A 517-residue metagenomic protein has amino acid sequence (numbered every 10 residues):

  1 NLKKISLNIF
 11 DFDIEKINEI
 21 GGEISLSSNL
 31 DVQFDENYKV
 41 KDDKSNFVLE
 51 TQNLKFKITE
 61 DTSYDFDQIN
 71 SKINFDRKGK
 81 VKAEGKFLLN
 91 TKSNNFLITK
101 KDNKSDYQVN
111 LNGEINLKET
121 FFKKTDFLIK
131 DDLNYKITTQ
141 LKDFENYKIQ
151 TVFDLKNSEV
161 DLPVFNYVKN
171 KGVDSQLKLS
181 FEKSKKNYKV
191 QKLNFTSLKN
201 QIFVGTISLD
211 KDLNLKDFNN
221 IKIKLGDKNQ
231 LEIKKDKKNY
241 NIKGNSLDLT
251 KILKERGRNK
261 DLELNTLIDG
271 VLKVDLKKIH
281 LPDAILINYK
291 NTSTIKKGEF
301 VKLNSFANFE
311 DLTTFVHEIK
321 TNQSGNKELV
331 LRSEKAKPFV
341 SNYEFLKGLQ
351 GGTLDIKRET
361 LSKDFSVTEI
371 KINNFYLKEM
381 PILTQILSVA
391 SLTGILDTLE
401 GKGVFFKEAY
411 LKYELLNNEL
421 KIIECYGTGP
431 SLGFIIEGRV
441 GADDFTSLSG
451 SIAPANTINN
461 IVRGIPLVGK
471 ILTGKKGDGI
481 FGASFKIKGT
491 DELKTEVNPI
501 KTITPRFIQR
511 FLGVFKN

Functional and structural regions predicted by a protein language model:
N1-E408, K412-L420, C425, L432-N517: Membrane-proximal interfacial segments on either side of biological membranes
